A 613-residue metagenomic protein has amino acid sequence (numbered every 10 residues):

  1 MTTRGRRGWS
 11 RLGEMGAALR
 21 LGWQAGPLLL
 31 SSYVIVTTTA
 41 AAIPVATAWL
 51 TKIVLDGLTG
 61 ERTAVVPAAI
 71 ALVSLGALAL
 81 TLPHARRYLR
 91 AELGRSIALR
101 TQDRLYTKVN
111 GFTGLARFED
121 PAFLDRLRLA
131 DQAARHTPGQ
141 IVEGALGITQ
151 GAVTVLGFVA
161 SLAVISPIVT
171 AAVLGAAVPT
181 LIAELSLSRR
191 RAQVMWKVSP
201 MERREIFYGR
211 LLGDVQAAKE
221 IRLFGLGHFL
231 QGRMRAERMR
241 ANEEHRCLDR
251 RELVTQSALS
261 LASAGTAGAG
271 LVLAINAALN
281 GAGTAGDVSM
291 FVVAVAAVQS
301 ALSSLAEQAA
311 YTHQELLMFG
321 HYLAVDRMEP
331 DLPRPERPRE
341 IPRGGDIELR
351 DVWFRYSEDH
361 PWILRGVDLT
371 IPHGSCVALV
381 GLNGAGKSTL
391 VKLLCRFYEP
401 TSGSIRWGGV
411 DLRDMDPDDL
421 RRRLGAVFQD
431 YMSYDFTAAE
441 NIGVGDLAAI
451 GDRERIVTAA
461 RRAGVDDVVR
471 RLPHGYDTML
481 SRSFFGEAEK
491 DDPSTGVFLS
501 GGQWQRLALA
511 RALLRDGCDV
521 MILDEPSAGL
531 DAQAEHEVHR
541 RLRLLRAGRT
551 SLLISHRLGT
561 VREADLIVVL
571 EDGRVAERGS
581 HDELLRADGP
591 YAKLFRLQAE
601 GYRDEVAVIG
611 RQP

Functional and structural regions predicted by a protein language model:
M1-P44, P67-A68, E119-L156, R204 (+5 more regions): Membrane-integrated ABC transporters
R20-P27, L129-I141, P200, G213 (+5 more regions): An intracellular "coupling" helix at the cytosolic face of ABC transporter transmembrane type-1 domains
L30-A85, V159-R191, G265-G286: Transmembrane helix-loop-helix hairpins at lipid-water interfaces of multipass membrane proteins, especially the type-1
Y88-T107, A172-G213, G283, E307-R327 (+1 more regions): Cytoplasmic coupling helices
L226, F291-D326, E454: Cytosolic ends of transmembrane helices, especially the final helix of ABC transmembrane type-1 domains
S404-R406, A439-P493, G548: ABC ATPase nucleotide-binding domain helical subdomain, centered on the C-loop/LSGGQ "ABC signature"
D466-L507, L513, D519, L523 (+1 more regions): ABC-fold ATPase nucleotide-binding domain signature/coupling loops
H474-D477, R540, G548, L553-P613: C-terminal portion of ABC ATPase nucleotide-binding domains
